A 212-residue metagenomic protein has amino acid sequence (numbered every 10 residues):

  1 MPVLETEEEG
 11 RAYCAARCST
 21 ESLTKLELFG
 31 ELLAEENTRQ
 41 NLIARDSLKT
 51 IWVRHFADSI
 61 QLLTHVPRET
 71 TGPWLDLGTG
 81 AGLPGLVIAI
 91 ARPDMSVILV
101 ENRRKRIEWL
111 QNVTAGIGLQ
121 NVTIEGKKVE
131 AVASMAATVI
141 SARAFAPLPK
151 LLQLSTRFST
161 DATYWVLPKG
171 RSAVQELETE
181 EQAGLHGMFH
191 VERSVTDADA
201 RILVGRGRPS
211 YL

Functional and structural regions predicted by a protein language model:
M1-L75, K105-V122: Class I SAM-dependent transferase core
K49, V129-E130, H190-S194: Short, solvent-exposed loop/turn elements at beta->coil junctions and helix N-caps that rim active or binding pockets
A57-A142, L152-Q153: Conserved SAM/SAH cofactor-binding pocket of Class I
S96, N121-T123, Y164, G187-H190: Conserved beta-strand segments of alpha/beta enzyme cores
N102, F145, P168-S172: Short strand-turn motif at the edge of the Rossmann-like AdoMet-binding core
L148-P149: Short glycine-rich, flexible loops that bind phosphorylated cofactors or substrates
L152-W165: A short glycine-rich, Lys/Arg-flanked "PGG" loop and its adjoining helix->strand segment in the class I
R171-L212: Active-site capping/gating segments
